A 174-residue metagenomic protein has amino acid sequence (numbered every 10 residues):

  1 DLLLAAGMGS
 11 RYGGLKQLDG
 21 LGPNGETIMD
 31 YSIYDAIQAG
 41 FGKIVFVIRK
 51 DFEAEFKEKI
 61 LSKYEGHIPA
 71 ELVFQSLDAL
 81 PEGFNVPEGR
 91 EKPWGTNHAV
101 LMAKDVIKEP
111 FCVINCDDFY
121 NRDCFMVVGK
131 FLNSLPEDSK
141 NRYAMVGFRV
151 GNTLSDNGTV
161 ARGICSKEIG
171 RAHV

Functional and structural regions predicted by a protein language model:
D1, F111, A144-V146: Generic beta-sheet signal
D1-L15, D19: N-terminal nucleotide-binding beta1-loop-alpha1 segment
L3, G9, P23-V113, Y120-N121 (+2 more regions): Conserved N-terminal catalytic core of the sugar/cofactor nucleotidyltransferase
G7, D117, R149: Active-site glycine-centered loops adjacent to acidic/histidine catalytic or metal-binding residues that shape
G14, G66-I68, N141: Residue-level signal for beta-strand positions within conserved beta-sheet cores that form or flank
L18, L72, Y143-M145: Conserved beta-strand scaffold positions in the cores of enzyme catalytic domains, especially in NTP/NDP-utilizing
R122-H173: Conserved core of the sugar-phosphate nucleotidyltransferase
